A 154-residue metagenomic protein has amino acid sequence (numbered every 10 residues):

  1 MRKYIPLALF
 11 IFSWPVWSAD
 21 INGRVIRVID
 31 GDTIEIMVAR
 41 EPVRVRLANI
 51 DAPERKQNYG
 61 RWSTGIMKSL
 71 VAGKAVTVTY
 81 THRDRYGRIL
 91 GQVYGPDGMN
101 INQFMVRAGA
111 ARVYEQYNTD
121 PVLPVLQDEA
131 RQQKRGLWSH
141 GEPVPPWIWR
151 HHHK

Functional and structural regions predicted by a protein language model:
R2-P6, I11-K154: Small beta-barrel nucleic-acid-binding modules, primarily SNase/OB-fold domains and secondarily Tudor-like barrels
